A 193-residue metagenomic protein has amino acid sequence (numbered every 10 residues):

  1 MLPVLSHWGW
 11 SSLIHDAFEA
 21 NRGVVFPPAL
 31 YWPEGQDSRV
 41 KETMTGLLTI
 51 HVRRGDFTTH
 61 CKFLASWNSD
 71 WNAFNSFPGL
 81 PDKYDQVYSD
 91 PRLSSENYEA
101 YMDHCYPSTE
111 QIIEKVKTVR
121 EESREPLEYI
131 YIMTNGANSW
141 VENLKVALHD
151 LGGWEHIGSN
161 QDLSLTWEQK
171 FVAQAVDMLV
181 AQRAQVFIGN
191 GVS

Functional and structural regions predicted by a protein language model:
M1-S164: Core catalytic architecture of nucleotide-activated donor-dependent transferases building glycoconjugates
D162-V172: Conserved blade-ending motifs and adjacent loop-strand segments that build the rim/top face of beta-propeller domains
Q174-S193: A donor-sugar binding/catalytic signature common to diverse glycosyltransferases and related nucleotide-sugar
